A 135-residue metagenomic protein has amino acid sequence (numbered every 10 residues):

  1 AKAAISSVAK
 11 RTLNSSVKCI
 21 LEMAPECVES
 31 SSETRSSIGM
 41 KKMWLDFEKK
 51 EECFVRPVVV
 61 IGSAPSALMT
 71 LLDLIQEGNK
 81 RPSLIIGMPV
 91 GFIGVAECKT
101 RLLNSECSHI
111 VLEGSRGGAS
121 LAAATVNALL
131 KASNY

Functional and structural regions predicted by a protein language model:
K2-E77, S83, P89-G91, V95 (+1 more regions): Conserved mixed alpha/beta catalytic, RNA-binding, or beta-rich assembly cores of soluble enzyme, regulatory
S83, I93-Y135: C-terminal functional extensions of proteins
